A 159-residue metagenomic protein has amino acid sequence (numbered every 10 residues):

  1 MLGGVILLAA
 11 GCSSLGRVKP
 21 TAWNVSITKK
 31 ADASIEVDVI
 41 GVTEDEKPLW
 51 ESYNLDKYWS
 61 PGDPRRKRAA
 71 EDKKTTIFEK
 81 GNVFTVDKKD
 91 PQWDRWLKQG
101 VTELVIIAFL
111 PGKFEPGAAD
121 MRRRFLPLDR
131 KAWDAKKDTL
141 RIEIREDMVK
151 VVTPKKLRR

Functional and structural regions predicted by a protein language model:
M1-A9: Bacterial N-terminal signal peptides
L8-I27: Bacterial Sec signal peptide processing site at the extreme N-terminus
V18-A22, S34, Q99-V101, K137: Extracytoplasmic
N24, D38-V42, V105-I107: Soluble periplasmic/extracytoplasmic beta-strand elements of cell-envelope proteins
T28, V42-E44, F109-P111, D147: Solvent-exposed coil/turn segments that connect beta secondary-structure elements in extracytoplasmic/periplasmic
K29-D56: Early exported N-terminus immediately downstream of N-terminal targeting peptides
Y53-Q99, I106: Tryptophan-paired
E103-V105, P111-R159: Glycine-rich, aromatic-bearing surface loops/beta-hairpins
